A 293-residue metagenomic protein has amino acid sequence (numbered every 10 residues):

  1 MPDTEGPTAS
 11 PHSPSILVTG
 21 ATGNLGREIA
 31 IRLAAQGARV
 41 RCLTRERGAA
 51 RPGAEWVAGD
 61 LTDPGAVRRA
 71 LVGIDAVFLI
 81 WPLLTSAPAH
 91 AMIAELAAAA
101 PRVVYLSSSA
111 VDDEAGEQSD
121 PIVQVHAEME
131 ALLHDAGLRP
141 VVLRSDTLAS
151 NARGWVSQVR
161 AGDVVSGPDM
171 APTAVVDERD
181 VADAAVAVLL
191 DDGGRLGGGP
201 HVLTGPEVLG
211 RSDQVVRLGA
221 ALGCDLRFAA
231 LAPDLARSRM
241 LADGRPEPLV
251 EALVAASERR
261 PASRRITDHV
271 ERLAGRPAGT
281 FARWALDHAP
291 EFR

Functional and structural regions predicted by a protein language model:
P2-C42, E46, T62-G65, V72-I74 (+7 more regions): Oxidoreductase cofactor-interface core, primarily capturing Rossmann-like NAD(P)-dependent enzymes
D3, D234-R293: A hydrophobic C-terminal alpha-helical subdomain
R47-A54, R69: Short loop/helix-cap segments at secondary-structure boundaries that form the rim of catalytic
G59: Cofactor-binding loops of NAD(P)H-dependent oxidoreductases, dominated by short-chain dehydrogenase/reductases
A66-A70, F281-W284: Hydrophobic alpha-helical packing elements
